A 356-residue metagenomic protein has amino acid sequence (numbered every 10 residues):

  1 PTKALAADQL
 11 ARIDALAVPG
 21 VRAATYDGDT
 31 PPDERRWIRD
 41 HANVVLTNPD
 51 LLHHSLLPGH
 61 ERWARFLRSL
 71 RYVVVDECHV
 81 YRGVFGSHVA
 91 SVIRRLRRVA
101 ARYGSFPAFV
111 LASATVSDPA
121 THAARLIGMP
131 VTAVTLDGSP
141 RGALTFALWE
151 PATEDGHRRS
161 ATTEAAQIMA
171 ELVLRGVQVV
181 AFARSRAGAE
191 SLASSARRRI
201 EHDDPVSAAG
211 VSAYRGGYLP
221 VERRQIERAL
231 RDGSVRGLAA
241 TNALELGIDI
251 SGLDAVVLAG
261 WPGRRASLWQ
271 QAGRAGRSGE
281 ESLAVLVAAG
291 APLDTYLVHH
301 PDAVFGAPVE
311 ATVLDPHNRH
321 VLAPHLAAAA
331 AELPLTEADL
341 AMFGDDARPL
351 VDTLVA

Functional and structural regions predicted by a protein language model:
T2-A356: Helicase motor core with emphasis on the C-terminal RecA-like subdomain
